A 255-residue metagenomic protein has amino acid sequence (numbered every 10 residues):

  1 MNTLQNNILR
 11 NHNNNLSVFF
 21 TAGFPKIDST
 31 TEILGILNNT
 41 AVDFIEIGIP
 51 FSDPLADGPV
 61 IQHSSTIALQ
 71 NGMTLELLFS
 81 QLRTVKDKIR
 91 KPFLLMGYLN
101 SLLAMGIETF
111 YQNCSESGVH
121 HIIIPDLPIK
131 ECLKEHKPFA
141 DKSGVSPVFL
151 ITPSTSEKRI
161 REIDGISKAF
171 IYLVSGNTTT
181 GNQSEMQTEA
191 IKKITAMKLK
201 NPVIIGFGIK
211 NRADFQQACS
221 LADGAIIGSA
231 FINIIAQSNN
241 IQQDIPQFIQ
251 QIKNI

Functional and structural regions predicted by a protein language model:
M1-R10, I27, F51-I61, Q70-R83 (+6 more regions): Active-site-adjacent beta->alpha loops and helix N-cap segments on the catalytic face of soluble alpha/beta enzymes
N11-S17, K88-Y98, A140-L150, A196-G208: Short beta-strand/loop segments at the ligand-binding rim of alpha/beta enzyme cores
V18, L37, I45-G48, C114 (+3 more regions): Conserved, mostly hydrophobic/aromatic
T21-F24, M96-L103, P128, I151-T155 (+1 more regions): Glycine-rich beta-to-alpha transition loops that act as phosphate-gripper elements at the mouths of alpha/beta enzyme
I27-L37, T155-I166, M197, I205 (+1 more regions): Catalytic cores of alpha/beta
A41, C114-H121, A140-P147, G165-I171 (+1 more regions): Glycine-enriched alpha-helix->loop->beta-strand junction motifs that scaffold or abut catalytic
F44-D53, V119-E131, Y172-G181, F207 (+1 more regions): Glycine-rich phosphate-binding active-site loops on the catalytic face of alpha/beta enzymes
D141-G181: Histidine/lysine/aspartate-rich catalytic loop segments that bind and position anionic ligands
